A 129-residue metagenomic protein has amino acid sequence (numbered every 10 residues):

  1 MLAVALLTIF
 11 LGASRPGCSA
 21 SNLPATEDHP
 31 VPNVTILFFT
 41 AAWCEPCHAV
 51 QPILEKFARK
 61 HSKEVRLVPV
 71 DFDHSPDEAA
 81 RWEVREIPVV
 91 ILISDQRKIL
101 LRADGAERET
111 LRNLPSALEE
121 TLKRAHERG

Functional and structural regions predicted by a protein language model:
M1-S21, G129: N-terminal targeting signals for export/organelle localization
P30-A42: Short active-site neighborhood of thiol/selenol oxidoreductases, capturing the structured segment around
F39, A58, S62-D77: Thiol-based oxidoreductase modules, predominantly thioredoxin-like and allied folds used for disulfide exchange
A41-E45, D73-D77, K98-I99, E107-E109: Solvent-exposed loop/turn segments at secondary-structure junctions within structured extracellular/periplasmic domains
C44-C47, V90: The canonical Cys-X-X-Cys-His
H48-H61: Typically the conserved alpha-helix immediately C-terminal to a functionally engaged Cys/Sec in thioredoxin-like
W82-L92: Structural micro-motif
L92-G129: Non-catalytic, surface beta->alpha helical segment in thiol-disulfide oxidoreductase systems
